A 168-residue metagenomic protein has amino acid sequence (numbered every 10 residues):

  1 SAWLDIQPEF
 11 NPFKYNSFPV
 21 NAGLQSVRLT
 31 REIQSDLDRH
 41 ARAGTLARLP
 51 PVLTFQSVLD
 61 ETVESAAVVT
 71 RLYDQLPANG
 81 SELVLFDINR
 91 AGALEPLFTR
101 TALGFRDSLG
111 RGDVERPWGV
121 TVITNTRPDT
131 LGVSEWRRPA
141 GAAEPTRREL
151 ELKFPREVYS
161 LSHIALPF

Functional and structural regions predicted by a protein language model:
S1: Primarily recognizes the serine-hydrolase "nucleophile elbow" in alpha/beta-hydrolase and SGNH/GDSL folds
L4-P12: Flexible glycine/proline-enriched surface loops and loop-helix/loop-strand junctions
N11-F168: Serine-hydrolase catalytic core
